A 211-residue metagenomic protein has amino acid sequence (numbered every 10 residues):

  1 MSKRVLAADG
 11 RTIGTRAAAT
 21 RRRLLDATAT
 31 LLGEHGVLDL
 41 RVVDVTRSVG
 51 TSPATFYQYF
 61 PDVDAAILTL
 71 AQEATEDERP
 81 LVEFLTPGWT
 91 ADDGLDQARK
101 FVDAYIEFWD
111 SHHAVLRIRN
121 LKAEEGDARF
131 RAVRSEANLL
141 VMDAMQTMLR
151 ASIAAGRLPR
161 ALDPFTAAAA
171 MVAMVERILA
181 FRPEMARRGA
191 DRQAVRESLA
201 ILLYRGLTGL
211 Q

Functional and structural regions predicted by a protein language model:
M1-A19, E184, Q211: N-terminal intrinsically disordered/low-complexity leader segments
R16-T28, V45-T46, L70-L81, M145: Generic hydrophobic, amphipathic alpha-helix propensity
R23, L31-A65, T69: Helix-turn-helix
E34-L38, H112, A155: Short coil/turn segments at alpha/beta junctions that flank glycine-rich nucleotide-binding fingerprints
R41, L116-N120, R131, A161 (+1 more regions): Short, hydrophobic secondary-structure boundary micro-motifs
A65, T69, E83-S111, P164-M171 (+1 more regions): Hydrophobic alpha-helical connector segments
E76-E83, E107-S111, I118-L121, A128-A155 (+4 more regions): Amphipathic alpha-helical packing segments from all-alpha helical-bundle domains
